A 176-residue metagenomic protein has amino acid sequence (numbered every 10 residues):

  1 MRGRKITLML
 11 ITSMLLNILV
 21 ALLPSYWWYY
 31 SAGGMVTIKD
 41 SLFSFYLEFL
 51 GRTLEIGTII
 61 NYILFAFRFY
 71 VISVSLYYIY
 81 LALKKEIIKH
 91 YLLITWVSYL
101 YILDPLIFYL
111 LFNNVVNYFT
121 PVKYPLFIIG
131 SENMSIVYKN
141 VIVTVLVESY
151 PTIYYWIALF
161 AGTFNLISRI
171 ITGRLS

Functional and structural regions predicted by a protein language model:
M1-I18, I88-L100, Y155, L159-L175: Alpha-helical transmembrane segments and their helix-start/interface "positive-inside/aromatic belt" motifs in integral
I11-Y29, L93-F119: Hydrophobic alpha-helical membrane-insertion segments
L16, Y70-Y80, Y109, A161-I167: Alpha-helical transmembrane segments
V20-L64, N114-S149: Long, glycine/tryptophan/cysteine-rich extracytoplasmic
L23-Y30, L81-I88, S168-L175: Juxtamembrane transmembrane-helix termini
N61-L81, L92-D104: Hydrophobic alpha-helical transmembrane segments
Y99-I107, I128-V137, T163: Hydrophobic alpha-helical membrane segments
